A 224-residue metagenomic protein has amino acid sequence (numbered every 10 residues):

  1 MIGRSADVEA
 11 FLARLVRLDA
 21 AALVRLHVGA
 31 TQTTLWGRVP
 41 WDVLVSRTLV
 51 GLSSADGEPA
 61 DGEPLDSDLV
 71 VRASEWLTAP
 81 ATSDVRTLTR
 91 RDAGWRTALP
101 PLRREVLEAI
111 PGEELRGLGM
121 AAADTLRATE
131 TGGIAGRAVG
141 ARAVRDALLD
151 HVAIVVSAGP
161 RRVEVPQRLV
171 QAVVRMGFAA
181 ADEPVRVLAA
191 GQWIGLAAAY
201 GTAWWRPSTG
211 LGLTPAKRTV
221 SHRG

Functional and structural regions predicted by a protein language model:
M1-G51: N-terminal ordered "arm"
A20-V24, T31-T33, V45-V50, L65-S67 (+3 more regions): Generic structural motif recognizing short loop/turn segments at the entrances and edges of beta-strands
G29-Q32, D56, K217: Short, surface-exposed, charged/polar-biased interaction segments
L44-S83: A broadly used, surface-exposed interaction patch
V70, W76-G224: Long, compositionally biased intrinsically disordered terminal regions
